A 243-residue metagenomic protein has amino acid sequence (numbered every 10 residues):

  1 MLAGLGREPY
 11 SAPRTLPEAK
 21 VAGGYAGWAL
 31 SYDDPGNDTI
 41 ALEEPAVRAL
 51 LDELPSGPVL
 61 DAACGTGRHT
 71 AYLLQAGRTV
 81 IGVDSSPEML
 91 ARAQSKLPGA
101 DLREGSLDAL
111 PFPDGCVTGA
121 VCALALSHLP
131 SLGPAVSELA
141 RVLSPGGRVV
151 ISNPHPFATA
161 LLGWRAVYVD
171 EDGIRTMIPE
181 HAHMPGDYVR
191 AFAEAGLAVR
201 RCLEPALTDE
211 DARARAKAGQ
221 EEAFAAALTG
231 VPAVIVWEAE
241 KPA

Functional and structural regions predicted by a protein language model:
G4-L54, R68, Y72, M89-R92 (+3 more regions): Conserved class I S-adenosyl-L-methionine
P58-A62, T66-A109: Class I SAM-dependent methyltransferase SAM/SAH-binding core
D108-G119: A short acidic, Gly/Pro-enriched loop at the edge of an enzyme's catalytic core that lines a small-molecule cofactor
T118-L132: A short SAM/SAH-binding and catalytic strip from SAM-dependent methyltransferases
G133-R148: A short glycine-rich, Lys/Arg-flanked "PGG" loop and its adjoining helix->strand segment in the class I
R148-R175, P179: Conserved class I S-adenosyl-L-methionine
E180-C202: Short alpha-helix
A195-L197, P205-T208, A218-A243: C-terminal lobe and adjacent flexible extensions of AdoMet/dcAdoMet transferase-like proteins
